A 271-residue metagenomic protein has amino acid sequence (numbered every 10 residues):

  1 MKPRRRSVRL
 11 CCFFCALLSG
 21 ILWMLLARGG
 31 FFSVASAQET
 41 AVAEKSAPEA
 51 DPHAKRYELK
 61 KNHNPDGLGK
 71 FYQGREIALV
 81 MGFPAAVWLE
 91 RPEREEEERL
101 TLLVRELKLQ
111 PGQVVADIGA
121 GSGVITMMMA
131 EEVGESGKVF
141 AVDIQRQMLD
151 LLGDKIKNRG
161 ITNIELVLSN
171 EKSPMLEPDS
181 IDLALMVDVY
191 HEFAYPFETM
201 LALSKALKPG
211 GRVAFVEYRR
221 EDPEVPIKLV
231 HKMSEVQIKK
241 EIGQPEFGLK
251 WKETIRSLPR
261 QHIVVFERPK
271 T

Functional and structural regions predicted by a protein language model:
W23-A43: Signal peptide processing junction and immediate N-terminal pro/mature segment of secreted/exported proteins
E44-A116: Class I SAM-dependent transferase core
A116-P174: Class I SAM-dependent methyltransferase SAM/SAH-binding core
A130-E131, F197-R212: A short glycine-rich, Lys/Arg-flanked "PGG" loop and its adjoining helix->strand segment in the class I
P174-A184: A short acidic, Gly/Pro-enriched loop at the edge of an enzyme's catalytic core that lines a small-molecule cofactor
D182-F197: A short SAM/SAH-binding and catalytic strip from SAM-dependent methyltransferases
R212-K239: Conserved class I S-adenosyl-L-methionine
P245, L249-T271: Core SAM-dependent methyltransferase catalytic element
